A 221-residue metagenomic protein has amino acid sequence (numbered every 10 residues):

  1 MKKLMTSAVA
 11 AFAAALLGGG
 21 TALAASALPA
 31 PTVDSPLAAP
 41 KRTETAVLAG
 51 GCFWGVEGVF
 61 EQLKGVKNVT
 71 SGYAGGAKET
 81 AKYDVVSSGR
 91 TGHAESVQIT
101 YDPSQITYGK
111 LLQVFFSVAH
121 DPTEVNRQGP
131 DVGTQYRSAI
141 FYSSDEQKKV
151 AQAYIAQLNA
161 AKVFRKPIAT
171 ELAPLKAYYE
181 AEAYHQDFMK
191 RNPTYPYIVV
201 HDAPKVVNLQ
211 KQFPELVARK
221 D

Functional and structural regions predicted by a protein language model:
K2-T6, L16-D221: Flexible coil/turn and secondary-structure edge motifs
A11-F12: Repetitive helical segments and hydrophobic/amphipathic motifs
